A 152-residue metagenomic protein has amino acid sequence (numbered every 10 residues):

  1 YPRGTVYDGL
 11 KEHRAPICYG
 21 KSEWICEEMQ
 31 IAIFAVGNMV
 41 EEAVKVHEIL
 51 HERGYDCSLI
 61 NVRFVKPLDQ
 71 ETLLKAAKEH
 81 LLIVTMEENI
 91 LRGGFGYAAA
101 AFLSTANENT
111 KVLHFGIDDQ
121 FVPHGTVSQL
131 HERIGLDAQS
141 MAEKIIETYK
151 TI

Functional and structural regions predicted by a protein language model:
P2-I152: Thiamine diphosphate
